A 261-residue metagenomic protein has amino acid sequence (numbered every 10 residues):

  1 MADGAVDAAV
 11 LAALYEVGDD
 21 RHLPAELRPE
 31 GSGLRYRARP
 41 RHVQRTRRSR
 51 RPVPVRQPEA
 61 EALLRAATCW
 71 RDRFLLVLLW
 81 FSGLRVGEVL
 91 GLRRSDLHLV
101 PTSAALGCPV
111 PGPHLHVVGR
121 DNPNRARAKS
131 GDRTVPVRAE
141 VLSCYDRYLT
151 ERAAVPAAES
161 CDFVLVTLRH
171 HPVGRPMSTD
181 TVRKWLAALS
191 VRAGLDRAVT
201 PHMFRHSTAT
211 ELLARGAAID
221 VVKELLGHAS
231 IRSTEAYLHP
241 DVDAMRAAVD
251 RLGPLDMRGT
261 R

Functional and structural regions predicted by a protein language model:
M1-A12, G83, V137: Non-catalytic DNA-binding core/recognition domains of DNA-processing enzymes
V10-Y15, L23, G253-R261: C-terminal secondary-structure termini that scaffold catalytic or DNA-interacting sites
Q57-V86, L90, E159-S160: Basic, Lys/Arg- and aromatic-enriched nucleic-acid-binding interface segment
G91-S143, S160: Conserved tyrosine-mediated DNA breakage-rejoining catalytic core shared by Y-recombinases
L92-L97, P101, K223-A229, Y237-H239: A short, basic/aromatic helix-end/turn motif that makes direct DNA contacts
N124-D146, D162-W185: C-terminal catalytic core of Y-nucleophile DNA break-rejoin enzymes
R183-E224: Short, basic (Lys/Arg/His-rich) helix/loop patches that form interaction surfaces in the mid-to-C-terminal regions
L226, R232-R251: Catalytic-site neighborhood detector that most strongly recognizes the C-terminal catalytic loop/helix of tyrosine
